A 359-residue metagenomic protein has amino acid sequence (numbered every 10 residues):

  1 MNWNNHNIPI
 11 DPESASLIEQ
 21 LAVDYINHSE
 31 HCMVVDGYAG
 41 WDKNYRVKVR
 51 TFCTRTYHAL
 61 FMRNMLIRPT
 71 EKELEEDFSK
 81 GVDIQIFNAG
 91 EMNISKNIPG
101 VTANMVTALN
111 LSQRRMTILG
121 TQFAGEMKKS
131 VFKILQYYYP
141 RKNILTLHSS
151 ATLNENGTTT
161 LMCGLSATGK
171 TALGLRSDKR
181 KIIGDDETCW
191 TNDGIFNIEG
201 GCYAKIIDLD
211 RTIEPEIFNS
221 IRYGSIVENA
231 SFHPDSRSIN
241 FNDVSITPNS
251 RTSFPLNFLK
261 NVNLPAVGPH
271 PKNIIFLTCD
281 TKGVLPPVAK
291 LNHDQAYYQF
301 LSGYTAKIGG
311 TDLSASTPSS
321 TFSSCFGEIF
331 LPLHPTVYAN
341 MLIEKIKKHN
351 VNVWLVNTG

Functional and structural regions predicted by a protein language model:
M1-E76: N-terminal accessory targeting/assembly segments
M1-W3, N110-R115, S319-C325: Gly-rich Lys/Arg/Thr-decorated short loops/hinges at beta-loop-alpha junctions or inter-strand turns that position
H6-S14, L119-M127, G327-H334: Catalytic cores of large soluble enzymes that bind and process phosphate-bearing ligands
A15-D24, R68-K72, T102-A103, R251-N263 (+1 more regions): Short alpha-helical segments and helix-capping/turn motifs at coil-helix boundaries
S79-R141: Charged, amphipathic alpha-helical linker segments immediately N-terminal to NTP-binding catalytic cores
P140, H148-S150, N154-L165, L175-K179 (+1 more regions): Glycine-rich, often acidic-flanked micro-motifs that create phosphate/phosphodiester-binding or positioning elements
K170: Conserved lysine of the Walker
